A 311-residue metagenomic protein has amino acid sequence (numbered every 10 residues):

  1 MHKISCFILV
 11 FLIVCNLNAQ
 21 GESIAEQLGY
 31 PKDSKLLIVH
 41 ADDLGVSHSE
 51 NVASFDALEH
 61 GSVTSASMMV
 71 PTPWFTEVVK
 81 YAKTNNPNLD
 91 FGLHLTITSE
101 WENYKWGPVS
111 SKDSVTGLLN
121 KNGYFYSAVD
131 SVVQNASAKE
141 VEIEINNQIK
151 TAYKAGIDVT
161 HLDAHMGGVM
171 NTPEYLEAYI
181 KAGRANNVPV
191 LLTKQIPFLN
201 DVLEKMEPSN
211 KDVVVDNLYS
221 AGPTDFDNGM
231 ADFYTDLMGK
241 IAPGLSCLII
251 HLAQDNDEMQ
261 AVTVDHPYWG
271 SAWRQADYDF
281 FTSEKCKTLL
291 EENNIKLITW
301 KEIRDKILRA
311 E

Functional and structural regions predicted by a protein language model:
M1-E22: Bacterial Sec-dependent N-terminal signal peptides
A19-I38: N-terminal pre-catalytic segment of deacetylase/amide-hydrolase enzymes
Q27-G29, S54-H60, E77-D90, G107-N120 (+3 more regions): Acidic (Asp/Glu)-rich catalytic clusters
L36-I38, V63-S67, N88-H94, V159-D163 (+3 more regions): Structural preference for beta-strand elements that scaffold enzyme active sites
S49-P73: A short alpha/beta connector and helix-capping loop motif
W106-S131, V262-W269: Active-site gating loops and adjacent loop-to-helix segments of metal-dependent hydrolytic enzymes
A138-V213, T224-M230, G239, D279: Catalytic domains of cell-wall/extracellular-matrix polysaccharide-remodeling enzymes, centered on de-N-acetylation
V190-T193, H266-E311: C-terminal domain-boundary segment and adjacent tail
